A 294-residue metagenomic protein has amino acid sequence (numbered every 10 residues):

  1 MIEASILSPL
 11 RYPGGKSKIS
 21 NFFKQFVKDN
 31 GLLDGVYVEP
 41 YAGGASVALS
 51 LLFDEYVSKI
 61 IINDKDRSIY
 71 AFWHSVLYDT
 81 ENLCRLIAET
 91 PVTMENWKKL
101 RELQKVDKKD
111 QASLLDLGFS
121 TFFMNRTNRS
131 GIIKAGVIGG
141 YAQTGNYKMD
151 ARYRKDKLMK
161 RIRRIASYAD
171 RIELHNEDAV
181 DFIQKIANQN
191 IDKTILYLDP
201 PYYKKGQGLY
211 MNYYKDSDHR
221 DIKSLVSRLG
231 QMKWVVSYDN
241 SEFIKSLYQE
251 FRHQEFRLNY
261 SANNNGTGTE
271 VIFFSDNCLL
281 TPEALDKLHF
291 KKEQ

Functional and structural regions predicted by a protein language model:
I2-F26, L32, V76-Y197, P201-Q207 (+2 more regions): SAM-dependent nucleic-acid methyltransferase catalytic core
L33-T93: Conserved S-adenosyl-L-methionine
P40-Y41, N63, H175-E177, L198 (+1 more regions): Short His-Asn-centered micro-motif
G43, W73, F122, W234 (+1 more regions): A residue-level signal for conserved active-site and pocket-lining positions in enzyme catalytic cores
G44-V47, D66-S68, T127-S130, A179-F182 (+4 more regions): Short, solvent-exposed loop/turn segments at secondary-structure junctions
Y56-S58, S167-I172, Q249: A short helix-to-beta-strand connector/capping loop
K215-Q294: Long, positively charged, glycine-interspersed low-complexity recognition regions
